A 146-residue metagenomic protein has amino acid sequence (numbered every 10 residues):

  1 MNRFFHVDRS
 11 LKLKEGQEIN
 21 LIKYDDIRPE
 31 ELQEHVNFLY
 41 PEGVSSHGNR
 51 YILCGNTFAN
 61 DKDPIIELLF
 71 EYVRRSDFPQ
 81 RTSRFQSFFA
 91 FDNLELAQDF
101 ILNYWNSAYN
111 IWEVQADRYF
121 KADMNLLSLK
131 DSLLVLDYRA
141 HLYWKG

Functional and structural regions predicted by a protein language model:
M1-F4, D8-D61, R84-Q86, E95-G146: Conserved NAD+-utilizing ADP-ribose enzyme module
F58-P79: Active-site-proximal specificity loops/subdomain of glycosyltransferases
